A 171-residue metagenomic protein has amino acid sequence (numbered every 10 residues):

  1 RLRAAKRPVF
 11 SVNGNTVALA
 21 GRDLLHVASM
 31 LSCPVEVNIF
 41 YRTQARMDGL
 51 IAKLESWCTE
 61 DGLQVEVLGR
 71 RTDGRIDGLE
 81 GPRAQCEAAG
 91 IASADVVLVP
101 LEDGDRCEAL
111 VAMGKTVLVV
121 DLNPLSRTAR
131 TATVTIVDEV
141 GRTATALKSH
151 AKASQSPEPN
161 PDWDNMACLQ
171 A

Functional and structural regions predicted by a protein language model:
R1-P34, N165, Q170-A171: Electropositive, gly/pro-rich neighborhoods at or near active sites that engage anionic ligands
A4, A92-S93: Alpha-helix C-terminal capping/helix-to-coil transition sites in glycosyltransferase folds
N13-R22, Y41-A45, E102-R106: Gly/Ser/Thr-rich loops at beta-strand to alpha-helix junctions that form or flank small-molecule/cofactor-binding
H26-R83: Long, charge-dense
Y41-R46, C107, P124-T128, T143-A144: Short gly/pro/ser/thr-enriched loop/turn and capping motifs at secondary-structure boundaries
D73-A92, L98-D105: Active-site glycine-rich loop that binds ribose-phosphate moieties when present
G104-L125: A short, gly/pro- and small-residue-rich
R127-A171: C-terminal functional extensions of proteins
